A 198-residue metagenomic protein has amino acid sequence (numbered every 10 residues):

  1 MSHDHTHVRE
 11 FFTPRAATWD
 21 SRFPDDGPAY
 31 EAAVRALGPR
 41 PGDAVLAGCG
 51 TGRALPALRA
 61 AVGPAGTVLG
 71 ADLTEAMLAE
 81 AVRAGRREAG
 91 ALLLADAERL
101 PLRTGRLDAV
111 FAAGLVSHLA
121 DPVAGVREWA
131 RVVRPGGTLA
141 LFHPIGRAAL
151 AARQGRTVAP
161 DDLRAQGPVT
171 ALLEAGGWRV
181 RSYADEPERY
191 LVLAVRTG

Functional and structural regions predicted by a protein language model:
M1-P41, R53-A57, E80, R147-T157 (+1 more regions): Conserved class I S-adenosyl-L-methionine
V45-R99: Class I SAM-dependent methyltransferase SAM/SAH-binding core
G63, L119-A120, V133-R134: Helix-to-beta-strand junctions that scaffold the AdoMet/dcAdoMet cofactor pocket in Class I SAM-dependent enzymes
F111: A conserved beta-strand element that flanks and buttresses the S-adenosyl-L-methionine
V123-P135: A short glycine-rich, Lys/Arg-flanked "PGG" loop and its adjoining helix->strand segment in the class I
G137-P144: Conserved beta-strand signature within the Rossmann-like core of class I S-adenosyl-L-methionine
D161-G176: Short alpha-helix
W178, A184-G198: Core SAM-dependent methyltransferase catalytic element
